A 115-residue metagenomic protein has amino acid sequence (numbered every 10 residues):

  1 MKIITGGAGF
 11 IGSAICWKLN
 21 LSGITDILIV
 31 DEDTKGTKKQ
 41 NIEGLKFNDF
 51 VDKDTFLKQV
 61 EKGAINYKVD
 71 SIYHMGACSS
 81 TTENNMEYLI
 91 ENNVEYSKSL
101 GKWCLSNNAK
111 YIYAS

Functional and structural regions predicted by a protein language model:
M1, D70-S71, K110: Structural motif
K2-S22: N-terminal Rossmann NAD(P)H-binding glycine-rich loop of SDR-like oxidoreductase domains
I27-L28, I112: Conserved beta-strand positions in the Rossmann-like core of class I SAM-dependent methyltransferases
I29-L57: Glycine-rich phosphate-binding loop and adjoining beta1-alpha1-beta2 segment of Rossmann-like nucleotide-binding folds
K53, K58-N92: NAD(P)H-binding glycine-rich loop region in Rossmannoid oxidoreductase-like domains and their noncatalytic homologs
H74, S99-S115: Conserved Rossmann-fold NAD(P)-dependent oxidoreductase catalytic core, especially the SDR/UDP-sugar
V94-K98: Conserved active-site region of classical short-chain dehydrogenase/reductase
